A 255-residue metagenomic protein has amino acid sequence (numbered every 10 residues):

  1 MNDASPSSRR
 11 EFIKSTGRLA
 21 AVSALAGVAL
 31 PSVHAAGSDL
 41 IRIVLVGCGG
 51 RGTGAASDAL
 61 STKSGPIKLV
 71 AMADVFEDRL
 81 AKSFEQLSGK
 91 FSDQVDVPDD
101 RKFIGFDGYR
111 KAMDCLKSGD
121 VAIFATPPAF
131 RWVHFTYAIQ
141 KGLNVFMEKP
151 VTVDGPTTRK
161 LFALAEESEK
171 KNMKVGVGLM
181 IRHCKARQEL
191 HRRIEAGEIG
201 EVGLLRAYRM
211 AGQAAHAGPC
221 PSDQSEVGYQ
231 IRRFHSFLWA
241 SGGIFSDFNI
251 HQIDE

Functional and structural regions predicted by a protein language model:
N2-A20: N-terminal secretory signal peptides and thylakoid transit peptides that target proteins across membranes
T16, A125-T126: Glycine-rich, N-terminal phosphate-binding loop of Rossmann-like dinucleotide-binding domains
L19-Q94: N-terminal Rossmann-like dinucleotide-binding module
D39-R42, G65-K68, P98-D100, K117-A122 (+3 more regions): Loop/turn elements at helix/coil->beta-strand transitions in domains of secreted/extracellular proteins
G47-G52, K170-V177, I181-E255: Predominantly a Rossmann-like dinucleotide-binding segment in NAD(P)-dependent oxidoreductases
K90-F124: A structured beta-alpha segment of the ubiquitous adenosine-cofactor-binding alpha/beta core
W132-H183, G197: Beta-strand-loop-alpha-helix segment that lines the small-molecule cofactor/substrate pocket of alpha/beta enzymes
